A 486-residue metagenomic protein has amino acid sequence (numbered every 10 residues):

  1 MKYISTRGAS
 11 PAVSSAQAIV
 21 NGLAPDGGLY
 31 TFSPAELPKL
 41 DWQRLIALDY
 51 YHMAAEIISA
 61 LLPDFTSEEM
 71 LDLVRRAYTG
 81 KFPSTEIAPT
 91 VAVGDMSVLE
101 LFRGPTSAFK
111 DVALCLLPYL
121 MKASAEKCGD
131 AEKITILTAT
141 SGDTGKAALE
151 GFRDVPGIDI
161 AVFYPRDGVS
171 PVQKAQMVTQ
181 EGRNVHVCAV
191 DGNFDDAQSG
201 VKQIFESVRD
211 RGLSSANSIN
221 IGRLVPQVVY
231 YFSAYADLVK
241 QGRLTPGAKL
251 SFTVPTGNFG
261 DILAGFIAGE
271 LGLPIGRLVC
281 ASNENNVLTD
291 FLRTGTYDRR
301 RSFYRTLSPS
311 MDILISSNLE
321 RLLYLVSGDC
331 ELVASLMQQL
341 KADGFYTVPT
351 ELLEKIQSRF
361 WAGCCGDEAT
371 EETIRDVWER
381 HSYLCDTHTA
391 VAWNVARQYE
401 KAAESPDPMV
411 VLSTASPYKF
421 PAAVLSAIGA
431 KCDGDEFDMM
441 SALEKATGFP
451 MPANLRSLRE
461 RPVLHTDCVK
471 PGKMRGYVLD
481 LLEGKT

Functional and structural regions predicted by a protein language model:
M1-T486: PLP-dependent amino-acid enzyme catalytic core
